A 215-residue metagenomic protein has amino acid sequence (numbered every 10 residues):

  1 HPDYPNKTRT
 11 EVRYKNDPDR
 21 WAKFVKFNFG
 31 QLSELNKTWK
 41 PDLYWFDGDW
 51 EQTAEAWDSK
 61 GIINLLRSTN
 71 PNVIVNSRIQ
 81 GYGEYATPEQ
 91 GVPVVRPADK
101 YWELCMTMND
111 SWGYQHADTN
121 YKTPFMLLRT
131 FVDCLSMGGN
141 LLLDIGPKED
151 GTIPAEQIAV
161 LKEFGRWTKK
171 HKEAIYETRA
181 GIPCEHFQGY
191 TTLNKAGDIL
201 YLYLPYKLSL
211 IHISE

Functional and structural regions predicted by a protein language model:
H1-L210, S214-E215: Mature catalytic domains of secreted/periplasmic carbohydrate-active enzymes
